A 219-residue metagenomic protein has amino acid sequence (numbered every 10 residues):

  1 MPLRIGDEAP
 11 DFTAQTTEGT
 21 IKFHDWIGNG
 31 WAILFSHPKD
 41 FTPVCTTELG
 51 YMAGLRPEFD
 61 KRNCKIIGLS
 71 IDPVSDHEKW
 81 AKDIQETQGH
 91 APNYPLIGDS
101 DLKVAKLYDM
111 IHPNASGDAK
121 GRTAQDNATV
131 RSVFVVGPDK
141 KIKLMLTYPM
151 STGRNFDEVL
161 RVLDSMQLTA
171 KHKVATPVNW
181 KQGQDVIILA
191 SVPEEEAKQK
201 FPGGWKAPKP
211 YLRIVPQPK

Functional and structural regions predicted by a protein language model:
M1-K219: Chalcogenol-based redox active-site neighborhoods
